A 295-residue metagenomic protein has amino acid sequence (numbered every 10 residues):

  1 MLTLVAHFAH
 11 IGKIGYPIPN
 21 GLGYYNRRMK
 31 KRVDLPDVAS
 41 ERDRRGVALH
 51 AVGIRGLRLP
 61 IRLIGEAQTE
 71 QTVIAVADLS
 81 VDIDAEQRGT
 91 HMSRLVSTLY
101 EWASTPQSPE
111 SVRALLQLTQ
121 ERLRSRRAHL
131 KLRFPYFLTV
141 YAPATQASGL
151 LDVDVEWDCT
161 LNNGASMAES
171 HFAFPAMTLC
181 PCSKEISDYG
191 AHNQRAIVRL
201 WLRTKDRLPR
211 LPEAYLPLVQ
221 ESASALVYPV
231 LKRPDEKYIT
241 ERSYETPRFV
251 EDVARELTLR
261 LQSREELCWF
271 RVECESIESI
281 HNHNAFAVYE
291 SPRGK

Functional and structural regions predicted by a protein language model:
M1-T3: Methionine residue identity
V5-A6, V33: Generic extreme N-terminus detector
A6-A9, K13-I18, G23: N-terminal amphipathic/hydrophobic targeting modules at extreme N-termini, encompassing cleavable Sec/SRP-type signal
M29-K295: N-terminal intrinsically disordered, cationic/polar leader segments that include organellar targeting peptides
